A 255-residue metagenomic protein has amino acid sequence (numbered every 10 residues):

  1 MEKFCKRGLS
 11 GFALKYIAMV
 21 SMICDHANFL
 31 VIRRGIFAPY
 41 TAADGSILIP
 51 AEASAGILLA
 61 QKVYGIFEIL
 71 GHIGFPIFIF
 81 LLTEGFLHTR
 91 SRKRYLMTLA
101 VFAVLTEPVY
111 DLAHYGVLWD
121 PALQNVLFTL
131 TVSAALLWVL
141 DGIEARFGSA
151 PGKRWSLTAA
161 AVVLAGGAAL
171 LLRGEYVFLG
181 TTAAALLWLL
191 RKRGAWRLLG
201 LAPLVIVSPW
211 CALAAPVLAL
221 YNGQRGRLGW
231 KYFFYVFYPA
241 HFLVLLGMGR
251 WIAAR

Functional and structural regions predicted by a protein language model:
M1-R255: Alpha-helical transmembrane segments and their immediate juxtamembrane cytosolic regions
